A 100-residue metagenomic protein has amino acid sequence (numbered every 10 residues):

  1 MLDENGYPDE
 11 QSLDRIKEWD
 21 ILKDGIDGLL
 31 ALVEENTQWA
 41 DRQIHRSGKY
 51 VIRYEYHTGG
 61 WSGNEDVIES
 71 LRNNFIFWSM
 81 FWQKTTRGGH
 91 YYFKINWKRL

Functional and structural regions predicted by a protein language model:
M1-L100: Acidic interaction surfaces
